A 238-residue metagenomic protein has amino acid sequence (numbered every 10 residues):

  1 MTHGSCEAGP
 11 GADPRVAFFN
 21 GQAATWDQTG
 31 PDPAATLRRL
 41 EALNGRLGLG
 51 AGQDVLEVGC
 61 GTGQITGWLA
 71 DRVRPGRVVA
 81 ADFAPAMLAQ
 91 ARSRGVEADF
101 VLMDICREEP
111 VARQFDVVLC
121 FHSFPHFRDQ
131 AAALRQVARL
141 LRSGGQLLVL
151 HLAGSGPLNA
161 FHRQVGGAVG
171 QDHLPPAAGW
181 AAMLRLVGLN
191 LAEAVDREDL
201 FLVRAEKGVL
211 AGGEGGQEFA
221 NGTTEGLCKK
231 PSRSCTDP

Functional and structural regions predicted by a protein language model:
T2-G48, W68, M87-Q90, R163: Conserved class I S-adenosyl-L-methionine
L56, T62-R107: Class I SAM-dependent methyltransferase SAM/SAH-binding core
C106-V117: A short acidic, Gly/Pro-enriched loop at the edge of an enzyme's catalytic core that lines a small-molecule cofactor
V117-D129: A short SAM/SAH-binding and catalytic strip from SAM-dependent methyltransferases
A131-S143: A short glycine-rich, Lys/Arg-flanked "PGG" loop and its adjoining helix->strand segment in the class I
L148-Q171: Conserved class I S-adenosyl-L-methionine
D172-V187: Short alpha-helix
V195-G213, E218, C228, C235: Core SAM-dependent methyltransferase catalytic element
